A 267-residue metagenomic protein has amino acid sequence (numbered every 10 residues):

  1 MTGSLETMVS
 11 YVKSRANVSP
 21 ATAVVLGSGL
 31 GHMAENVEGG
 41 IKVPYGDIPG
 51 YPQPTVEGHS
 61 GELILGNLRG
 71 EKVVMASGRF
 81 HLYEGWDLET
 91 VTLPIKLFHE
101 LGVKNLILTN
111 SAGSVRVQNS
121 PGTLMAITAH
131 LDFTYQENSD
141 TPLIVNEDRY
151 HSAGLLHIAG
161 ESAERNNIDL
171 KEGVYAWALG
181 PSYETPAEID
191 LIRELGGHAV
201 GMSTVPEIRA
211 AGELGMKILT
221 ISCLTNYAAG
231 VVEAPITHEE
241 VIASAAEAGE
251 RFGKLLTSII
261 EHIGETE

Functional and structural regions predicted by a protein language model:
M1-E147: Metabolite-binding pocket within alpha/beta catalytic cores that recognizes anionic/polar moieties
Y11, R15, G154, I158-I168 (+1 more regions): Generic non-transmembrane alpha-helical segments
H99-G102, R193, G212: Non-catalytic positions within long, well-ordered alpha-helices that form the structural scaffold/packing of enzyme
K104-N105, H198, K217: Short acidic/polar active-site loop segments enriched in Thr and Asp
S162-H198: Active-site/ligand-binding-proximal alpha/beta "capping" segment
M202-E240: Zn-dependent metallopeptidase/amidohydrolase metal-coordination segment
A229-E267: His/Asp/Glu-rich mid-to-C-terminal helical/loop segments that flank catalytic regions of hydrolases
